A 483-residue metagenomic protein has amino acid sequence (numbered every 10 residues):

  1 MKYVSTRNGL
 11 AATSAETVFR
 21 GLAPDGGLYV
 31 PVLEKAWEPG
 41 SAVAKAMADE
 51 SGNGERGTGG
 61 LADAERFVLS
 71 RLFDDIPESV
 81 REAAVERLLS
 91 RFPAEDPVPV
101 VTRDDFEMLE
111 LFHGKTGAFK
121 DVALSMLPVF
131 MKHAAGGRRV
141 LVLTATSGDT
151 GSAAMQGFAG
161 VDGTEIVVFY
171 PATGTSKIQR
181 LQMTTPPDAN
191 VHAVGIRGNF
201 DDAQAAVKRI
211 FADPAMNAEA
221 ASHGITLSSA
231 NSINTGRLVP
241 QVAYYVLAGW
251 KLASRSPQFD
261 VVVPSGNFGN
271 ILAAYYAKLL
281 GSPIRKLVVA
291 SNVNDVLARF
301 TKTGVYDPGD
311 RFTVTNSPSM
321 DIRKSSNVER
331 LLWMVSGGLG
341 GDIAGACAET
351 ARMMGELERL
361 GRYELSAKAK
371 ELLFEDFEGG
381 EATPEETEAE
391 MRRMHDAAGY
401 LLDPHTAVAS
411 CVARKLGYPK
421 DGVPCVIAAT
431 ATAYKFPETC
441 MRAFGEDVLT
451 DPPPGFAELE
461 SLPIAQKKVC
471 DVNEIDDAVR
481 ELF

Functional and structural regions predicted by a protein language model:
M1-F483: PLP-dependent amino-acid enzyme catalytic core
